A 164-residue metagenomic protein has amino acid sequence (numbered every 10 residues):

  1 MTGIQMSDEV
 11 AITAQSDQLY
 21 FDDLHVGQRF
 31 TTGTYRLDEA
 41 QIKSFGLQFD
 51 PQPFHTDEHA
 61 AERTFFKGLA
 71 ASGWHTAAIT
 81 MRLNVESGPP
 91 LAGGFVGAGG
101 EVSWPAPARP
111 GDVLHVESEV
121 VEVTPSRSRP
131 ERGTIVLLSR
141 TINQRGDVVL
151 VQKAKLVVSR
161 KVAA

Functional and structural regions predicted by a protein language model:
T2-G99, A163-A164: Hot-dog-fold acyl-thioester-processing enzymes
T2-H25, W104-A164: HotDog/MaoC-like acyl-thioester-processing domains
